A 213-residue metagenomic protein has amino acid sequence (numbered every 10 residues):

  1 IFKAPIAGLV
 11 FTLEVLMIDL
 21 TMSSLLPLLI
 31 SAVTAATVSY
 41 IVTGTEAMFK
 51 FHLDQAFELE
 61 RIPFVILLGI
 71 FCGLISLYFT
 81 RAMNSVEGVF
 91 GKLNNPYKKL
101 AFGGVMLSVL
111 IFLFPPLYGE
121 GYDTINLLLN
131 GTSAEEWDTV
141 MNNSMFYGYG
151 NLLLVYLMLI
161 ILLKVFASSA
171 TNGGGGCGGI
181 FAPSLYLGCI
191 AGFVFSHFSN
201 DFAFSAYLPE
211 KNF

Functional and structural regions predicted by a protein language model:
I1-F213: Alpha-helical transmembrane segments and immediately membrane-proximal extracytoplasmic
